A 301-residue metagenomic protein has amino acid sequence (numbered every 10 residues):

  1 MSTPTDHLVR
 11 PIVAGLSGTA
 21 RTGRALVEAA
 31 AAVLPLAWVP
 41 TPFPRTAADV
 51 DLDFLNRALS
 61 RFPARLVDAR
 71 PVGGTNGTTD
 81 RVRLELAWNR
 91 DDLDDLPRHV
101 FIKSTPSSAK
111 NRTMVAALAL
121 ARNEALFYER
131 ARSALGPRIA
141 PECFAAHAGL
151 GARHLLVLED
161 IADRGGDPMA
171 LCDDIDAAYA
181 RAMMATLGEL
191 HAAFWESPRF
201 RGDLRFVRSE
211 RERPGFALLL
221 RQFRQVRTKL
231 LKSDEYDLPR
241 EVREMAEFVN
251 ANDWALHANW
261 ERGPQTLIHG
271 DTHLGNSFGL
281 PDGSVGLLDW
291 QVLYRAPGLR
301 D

Functional and structural regions predicted by a protein language model:
M1-A152, L267, L280-V285: Conserved NTP-binding catalytic cores of kinases and kinase-like/nucleotidyltransferase enzymes across multiple kinase
A109, G165-G166, S277, R295-P297: Conserved protein kinase catalytic core
K110-R112, G165-A170, L287: Short small-residue beta-strand/loop micro-motif enriched in glycine and branched aliphatics
A116-L120, L171-A182, Y294-P297: Short alpha-helix boundary/capping segments
L156-R164: Short pocket-lining segment of the protein kinase catalytic domain that shapes the ATP-binding cleft
G165-H269, P281: ATP-dependent phospho-/nucleotidyl transfer catalytic cores
L267, G279-D301: Active-site Asp-x-Gly
D271, G275-F278: Catalytic-loop signature of eukaryotic-like protein kinases
